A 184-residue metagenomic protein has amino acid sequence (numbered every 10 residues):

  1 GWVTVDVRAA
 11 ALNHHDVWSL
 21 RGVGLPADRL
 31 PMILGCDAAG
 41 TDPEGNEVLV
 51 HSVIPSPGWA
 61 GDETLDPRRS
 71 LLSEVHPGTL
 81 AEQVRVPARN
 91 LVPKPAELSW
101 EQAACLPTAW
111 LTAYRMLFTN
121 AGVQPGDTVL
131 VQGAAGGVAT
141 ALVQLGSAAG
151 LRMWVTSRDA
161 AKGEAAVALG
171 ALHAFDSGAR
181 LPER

Functional and structural regions predicted by a protein language model:
G1-A11, V23-A60, L72-G78, E97: Glycine-rich beta-strand-centered segment in the early N-terminal region that forms part of a ligand/cofactor-binding
V7, A113, G146, A166: Terminal peptide-recognition signature
L12, L25, L111, G137 (+2 more regions): Short alpha-helical
G35, A139-T140: N-terminal Rossmann-fold NAD(P) dinucleotide-binding loop
A39-T41, E47-L49, Q83-R85, L91 (+1 more regions): Conserved hydrophobic/aromatic beta-strand scaffold that supports enzyme active sites
H51-G133: NAD(P)H dinucleotide-binding glycine-rich loop of Rossmann-like/cofactor-binding domains, especially the beta1-alpha1
V131, S147-R184: Adenosine-nucleotide cofactor-binding segment
A135, V143: N-terminal Rossmann NAD(P)H-binding glycine-rich loop of SDR-like oxidoreductase domains
